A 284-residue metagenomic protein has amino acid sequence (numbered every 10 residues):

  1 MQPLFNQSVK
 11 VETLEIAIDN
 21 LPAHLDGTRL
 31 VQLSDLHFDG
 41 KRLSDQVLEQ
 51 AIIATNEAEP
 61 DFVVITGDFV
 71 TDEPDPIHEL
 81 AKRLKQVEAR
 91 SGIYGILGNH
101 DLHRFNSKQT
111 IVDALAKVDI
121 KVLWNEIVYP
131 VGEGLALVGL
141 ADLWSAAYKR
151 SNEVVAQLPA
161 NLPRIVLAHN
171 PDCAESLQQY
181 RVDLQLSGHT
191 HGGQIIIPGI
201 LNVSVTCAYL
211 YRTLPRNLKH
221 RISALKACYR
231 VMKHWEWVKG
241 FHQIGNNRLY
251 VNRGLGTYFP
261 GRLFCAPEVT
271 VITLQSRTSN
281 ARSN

Functional and structural regions predicted by a protein language model:
M1, K219-K226, V251-T257: Short Pro/Gly-enriched beta-strand edge/turn motifs at strand-loop
M1-G40, S279: Acidic, histidine-bearing metal-coordination/catalytic regions of metal-dependent phosphoesterases
L4-S8, Q32-K41, V64-T66, G188-T190 (+1 more regions): Short N-terminal helix-initiation segments at or just after the protein's N-terminus
V11-I18, L80-K82, D119-E126: Alpha-helical scaffolding within the catalytic cores of extracellular/periplasmic polymer-degrading hydrolases
N20-A23, F38-D39, D101-L186, T190-Q194 (+2 more regions): Conserved catalytic scaffold of divalent metal-dependent phosphoesterases
H24-D113, K117-K121: Membrane-embedded segments
R212-H234: Surface-exposed acidic, glycine/proline-enriched linker/cap segments that occur as 15-30-residue helix-coil
